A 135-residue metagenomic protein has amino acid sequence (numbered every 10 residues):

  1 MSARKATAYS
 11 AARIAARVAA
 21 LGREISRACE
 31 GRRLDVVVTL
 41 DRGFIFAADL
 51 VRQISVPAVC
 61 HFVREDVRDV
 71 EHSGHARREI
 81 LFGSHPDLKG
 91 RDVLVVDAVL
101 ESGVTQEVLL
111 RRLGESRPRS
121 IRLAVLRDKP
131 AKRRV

Functional and structural regions predicted by a protein language model:
M1-V135: PRPP-associated nucleotide enzymes
